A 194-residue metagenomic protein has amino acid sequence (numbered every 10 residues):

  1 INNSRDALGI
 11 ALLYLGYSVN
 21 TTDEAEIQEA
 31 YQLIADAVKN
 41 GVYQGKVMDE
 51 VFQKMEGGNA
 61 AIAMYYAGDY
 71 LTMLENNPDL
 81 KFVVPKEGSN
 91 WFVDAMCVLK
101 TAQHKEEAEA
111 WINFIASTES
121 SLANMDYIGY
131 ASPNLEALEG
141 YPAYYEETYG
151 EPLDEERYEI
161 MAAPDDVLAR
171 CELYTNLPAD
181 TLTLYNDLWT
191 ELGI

Functional and structural regions predicted by a protein language model:
I1, G9-I10, Q44, A61-Y66 (+2 more regions): Structural recognition of the beta-strand scaffold that forms the well-ordered cores of secreted hydrolase catalytic
I1-E56: Extracytoplasmic ligand-binding site segments that recognize negatively charged/polar headgroups
Q28-A37, N76-K100: Periplasmic-binding protein-like
V51-K54, Y70, A108, S121: Short, hydrophobic alpha-helical packing/hinge segments within bilobed ligand-binding/sensory domains
E56, I62-D79: A ligand-binding cleft/hinge motif common to bilobed small-molecule-binding domains
T72-V84, Y144-E155: Ligand-binding "clamshell"
L99-L168: Mature extracytoplasmic/periplasmic domains
M161-I194: Conserved C-terminal helix/tail region of periplasmic/extracytoplasmic solute-binding proteins
